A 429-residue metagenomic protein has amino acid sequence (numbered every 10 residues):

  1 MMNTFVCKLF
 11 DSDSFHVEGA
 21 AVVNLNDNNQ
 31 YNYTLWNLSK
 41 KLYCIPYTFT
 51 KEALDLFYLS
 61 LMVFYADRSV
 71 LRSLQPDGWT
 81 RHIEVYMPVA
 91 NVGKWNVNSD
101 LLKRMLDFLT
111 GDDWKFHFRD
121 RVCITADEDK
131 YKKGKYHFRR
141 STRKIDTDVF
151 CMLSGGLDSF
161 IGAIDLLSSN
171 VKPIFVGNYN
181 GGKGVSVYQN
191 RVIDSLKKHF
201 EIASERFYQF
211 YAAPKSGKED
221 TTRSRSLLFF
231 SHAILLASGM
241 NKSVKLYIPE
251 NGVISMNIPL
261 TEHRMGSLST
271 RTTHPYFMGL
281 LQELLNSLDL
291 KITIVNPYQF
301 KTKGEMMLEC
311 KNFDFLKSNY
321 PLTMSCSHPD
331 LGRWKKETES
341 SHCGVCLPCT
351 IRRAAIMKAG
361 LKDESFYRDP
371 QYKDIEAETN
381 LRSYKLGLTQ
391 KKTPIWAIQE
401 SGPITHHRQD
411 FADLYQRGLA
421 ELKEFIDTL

Functional and structural regions predicted by a protein language model:
M1-D148, I164-F210, K218: RNA-binding accessory domains that recognize and position tRNA/RNA substrates
M2-V22, L38-P46, K242, N257-E262 (+5 more regions): ATP/NTP-dependent adenylation/nucleotidyl-transfer catalytic domains that generate, transfer, or process NMP-activated
D67-D77, A237-L246, I356-L361: Short helix-capping/linker segments at secondary-structure and domain boundaries
T142, T222-R225, T338: Residue-level marker of regulatory loop/turn positions in helix-turn-helix DNA-binding domains and in histidine
L153-S154: Catalytic nucleophile serine of serine hydrolases, specifically the conserved "nucleophile elbow" pentapeptide
D158: Hydrophobic/small residue at the entry helix of a nucleotide-binding pocket
I161, L228-H232, T350: Short amphipathic alpha-helical face segments that pack within enzyme cores and frequently flank/anchor catalytic
N178-E305, E309-S318: ATP-dependent adenylate-handling ligase core
